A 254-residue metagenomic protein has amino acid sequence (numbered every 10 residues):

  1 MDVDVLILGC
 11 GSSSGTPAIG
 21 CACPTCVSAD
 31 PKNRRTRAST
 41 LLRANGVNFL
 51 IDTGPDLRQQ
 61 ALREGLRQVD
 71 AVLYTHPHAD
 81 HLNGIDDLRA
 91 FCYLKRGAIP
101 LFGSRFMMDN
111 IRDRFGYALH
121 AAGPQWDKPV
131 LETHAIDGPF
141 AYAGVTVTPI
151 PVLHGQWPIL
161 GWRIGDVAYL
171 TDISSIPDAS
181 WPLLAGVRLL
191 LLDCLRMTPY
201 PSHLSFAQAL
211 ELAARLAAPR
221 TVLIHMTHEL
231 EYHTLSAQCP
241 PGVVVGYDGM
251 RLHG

Functional and structural regions predicted by a protein language model:
M1-L170, S236-G254: Binuclear metal-dependent hydrolase catalytic cores
G11, G54, S174, L195 (+1 more regions): Anionic group-transfer/hydrolysis microenvironments
L57, I176-P177: Short, surface-exposed beta-strand-loop junctions and turns on beta-sheet-rich folds
P149-I150, L170-D172, L192, I224: Thr-Gly-centered strand-to-loop micro-motif
P177-G254: Binuclear metal-ion centers of metallo-dependent hydrolases, dominated by the metallo-beta-lactamase
